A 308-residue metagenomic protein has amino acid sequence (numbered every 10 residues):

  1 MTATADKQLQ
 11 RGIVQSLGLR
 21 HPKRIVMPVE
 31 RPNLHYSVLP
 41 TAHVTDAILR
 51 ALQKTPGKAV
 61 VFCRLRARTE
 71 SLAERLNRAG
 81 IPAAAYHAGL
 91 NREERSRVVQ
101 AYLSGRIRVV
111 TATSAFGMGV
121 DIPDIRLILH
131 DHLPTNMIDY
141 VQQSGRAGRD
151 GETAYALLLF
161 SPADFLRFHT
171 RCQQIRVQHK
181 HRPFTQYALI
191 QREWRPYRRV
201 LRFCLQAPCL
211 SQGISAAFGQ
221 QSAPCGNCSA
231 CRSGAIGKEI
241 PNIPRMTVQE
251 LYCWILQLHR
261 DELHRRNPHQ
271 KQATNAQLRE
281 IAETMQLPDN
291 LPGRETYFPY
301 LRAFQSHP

Functional and structural regions predicted by a protein language model:
M1-F184, R195, Q220-A223: Helicase motor core with emphasis on the C-terminal RecA-like subdomain
D6, T41, T45, E193-Y197 (+4 more regions): A structural signal for well-ordered alpha-helical scaffolds and beta->alpha junctions
E30, D121, E193-P196, L210 (+2 more regions): N-terminal alpha-helical segment
N33, D124, P196-V200, G213 (+3 more regions): A general alpha-helix detector
V120, Q206, H269-A273: Helix-turn-helix/winged-helix DNA-binding modules
L166, Q178-P183, E193, Q221-P308: Accessory DNA-binding and partner-docking regions appended to nucleic-acid-acting proteins, especially the terminal
L189: Anionic-ligand-binding alpha/beta catalytic cores of soluble enzymes and soluble regulatory domains that recognize
R192-S233: C-terminal accessory regions
